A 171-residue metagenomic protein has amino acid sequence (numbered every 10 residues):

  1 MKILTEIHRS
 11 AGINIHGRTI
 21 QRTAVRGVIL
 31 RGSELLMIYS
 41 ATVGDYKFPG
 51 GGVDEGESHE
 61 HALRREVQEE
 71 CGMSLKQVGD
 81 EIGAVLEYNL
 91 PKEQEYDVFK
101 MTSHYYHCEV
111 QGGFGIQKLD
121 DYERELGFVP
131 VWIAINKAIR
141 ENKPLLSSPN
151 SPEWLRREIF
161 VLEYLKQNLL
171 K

Functional and structural regions predicted by a protein language model:
M1-R26, G32: Acidic, metal-coordinating catalytic segment for phosphate/diphosphate chemistry, firing primarily on the Nudix
R9-G17, P91-Y96, L119: Short, P/G- and charge-enriched loop/turn segments at secondary-structure junctions
G17-Q21, E95-T102, Y122-G127: A generic structural micro-feature
T23-V25, S33, S103-H104, F128: Change "...and in nucleic-acid phosphodiester-cleaving endonucleases..." to "...and in nucleic-acid processing enzymes
I29, H107-E109, V131-A134: Short, well-ordered beta-strand micro-motif
L30-M73: Conserved Nudix-box catalytic region and its N-terminal flanking loop in Nudix hydrolases and closely related
D45, G115-K171: Nudix hydrolase/Nudix homology domain
M73-F114: Active-site segment of metal-dependent pyrophosphate-handling enzymes, primarily the Nudix hydrolase catalytic core
